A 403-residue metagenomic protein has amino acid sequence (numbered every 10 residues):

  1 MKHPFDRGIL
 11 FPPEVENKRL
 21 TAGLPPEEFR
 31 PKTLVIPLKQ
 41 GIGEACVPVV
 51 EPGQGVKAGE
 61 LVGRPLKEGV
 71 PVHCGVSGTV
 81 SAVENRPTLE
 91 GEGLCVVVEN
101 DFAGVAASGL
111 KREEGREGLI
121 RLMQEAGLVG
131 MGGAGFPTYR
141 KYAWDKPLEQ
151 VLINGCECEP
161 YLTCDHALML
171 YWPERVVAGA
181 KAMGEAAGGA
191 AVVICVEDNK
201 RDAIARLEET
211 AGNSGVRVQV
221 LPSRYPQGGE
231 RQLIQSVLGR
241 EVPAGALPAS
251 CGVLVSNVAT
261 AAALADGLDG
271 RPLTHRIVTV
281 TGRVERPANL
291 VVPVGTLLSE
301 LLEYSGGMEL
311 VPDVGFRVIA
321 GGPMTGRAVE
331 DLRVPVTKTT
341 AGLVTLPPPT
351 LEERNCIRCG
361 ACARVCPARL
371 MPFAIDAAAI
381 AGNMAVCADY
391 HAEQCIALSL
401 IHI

Functional and structural regions predicted by a protein language model:
M1-A45, V49, V97: N-terminal, Lys/Arg-enriched amphipathic/low-complexity engagement segments that precede the first folded domain
V35-A45, P65-E68, L343-G360, D376-L398: Ferredoxin-like iron-sulfur electron-transfer modules
C46-G55, G59: Short histidine-centered loop motifs in beta-beta connectors
K67-A103, L332-V344, R369-Q394: Non-heme iron-sulfur electron-transfer modules
A82-K141, D145-K146, R201: Acidic low-complexity segments
V151-D165, V284: Gly-rich Lys/Arg/Thr-decorated short loops/hinges at beta-loop-alpha junctions or inter-strand turns that position
G189-L298, Y304-V311, G322: Hydrophobic alpha-helical positions that pack around
I401-I403: Conserved small/polar residues in nucleotide/adenosyl-binding loops
